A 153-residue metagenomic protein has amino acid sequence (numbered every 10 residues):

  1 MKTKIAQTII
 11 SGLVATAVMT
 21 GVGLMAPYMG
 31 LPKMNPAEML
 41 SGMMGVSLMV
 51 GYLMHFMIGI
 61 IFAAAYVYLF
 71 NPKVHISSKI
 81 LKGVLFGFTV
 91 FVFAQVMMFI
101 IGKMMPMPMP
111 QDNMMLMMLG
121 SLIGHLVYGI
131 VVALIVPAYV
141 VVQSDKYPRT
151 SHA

Functional and structural regions predicted by a protein language model:
M1-A153: Juxtamembrane/disordered regions of integral membrane proteins
